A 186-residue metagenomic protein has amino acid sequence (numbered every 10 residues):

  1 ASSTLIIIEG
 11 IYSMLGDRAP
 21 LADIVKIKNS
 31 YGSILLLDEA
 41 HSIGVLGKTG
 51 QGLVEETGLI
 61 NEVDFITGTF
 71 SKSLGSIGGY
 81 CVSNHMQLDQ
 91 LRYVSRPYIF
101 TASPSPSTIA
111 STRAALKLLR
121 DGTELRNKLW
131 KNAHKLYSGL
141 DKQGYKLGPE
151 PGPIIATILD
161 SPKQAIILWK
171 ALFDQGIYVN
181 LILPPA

Functional and structural regions predicted by a protein language model:
A1-L37: Active-site phosphate-binding strand-loop segment of PLP-dependent enzymes
T4, T67, T101-A102, K146-P151: Short beta-strand
E55-Q90: Active-site PLP attachment segment
I77-G78, S95-P104: A short glycine-threonine-serine/GTX helix/turn-capping micro-motif
S103-G122, K128, N132-H134, D141: Structural motif of enzymes handling amino- and sulfur-group chemistry
N127-L136, D141-Q175: Conserved PLP-binding catalytic core of the aspartate aminotransferase-like
E150, Q175-A186: Conserved PLP cofactor-binding pocket of PLP-dependent enzymes
